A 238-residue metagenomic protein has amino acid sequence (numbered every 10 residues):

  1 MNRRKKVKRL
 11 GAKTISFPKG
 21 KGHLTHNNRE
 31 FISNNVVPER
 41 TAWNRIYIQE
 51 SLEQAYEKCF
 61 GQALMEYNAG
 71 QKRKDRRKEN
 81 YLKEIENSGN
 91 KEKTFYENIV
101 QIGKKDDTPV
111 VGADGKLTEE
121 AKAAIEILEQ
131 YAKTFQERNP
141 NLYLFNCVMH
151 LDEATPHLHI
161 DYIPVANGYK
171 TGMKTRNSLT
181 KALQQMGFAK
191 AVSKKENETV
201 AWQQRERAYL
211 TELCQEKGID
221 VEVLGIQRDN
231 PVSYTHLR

Functional and structural regions predicted by a protein language model:
M1-R238: N-terminal nicking endonuclease/strand-transfer module with a His-rich metal-binding environment and a catalytic Tyr
